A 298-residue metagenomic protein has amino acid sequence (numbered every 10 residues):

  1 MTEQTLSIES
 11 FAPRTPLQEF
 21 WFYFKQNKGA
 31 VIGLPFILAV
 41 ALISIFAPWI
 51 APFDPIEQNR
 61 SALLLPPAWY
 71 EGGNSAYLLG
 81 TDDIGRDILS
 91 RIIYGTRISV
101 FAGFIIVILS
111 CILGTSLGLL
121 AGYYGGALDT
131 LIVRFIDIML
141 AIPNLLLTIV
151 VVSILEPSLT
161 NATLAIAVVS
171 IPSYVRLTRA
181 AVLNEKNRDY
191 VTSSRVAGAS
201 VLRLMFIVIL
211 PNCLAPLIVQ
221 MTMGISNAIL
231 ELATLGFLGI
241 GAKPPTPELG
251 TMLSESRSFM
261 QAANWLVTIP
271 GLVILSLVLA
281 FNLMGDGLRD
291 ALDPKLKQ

Functional and structural regions predicted by a protein language model:
M1-P35, L283-Q298: Transmembrane alpha-helical segments of polytopic membrane transport and secretion proteins
F20, S75-Y77, V151: Residues marking the start of alpha-helices
W21, L42-F53, L120, R179 (+2 more regions): Structural signature of transmembrane alpha-helix termini at the membrane-water interface
Y23, L63, Y77-L78, D87 (+1 more regions): Conserved beta-strand positions that form and line the central face of beta-propeller blades
F24, L42, I138: Residue-level signature of catalytic and energy-coupling elements of molecular machines, predominantly ATP/GTP-dependent
G29-P48, T115, L275: Short, strongly hydrophobic transmembrane alpha-helices
I43-T81, L238-T246: Hydrophobic alpha-helical transmembrane segments of membrane transport/permease proteins and related membrane-embedded
T81-Q298: Alpha-helical transmembrane segments of integral membrane proteins, especially multi-pass inner/plasma-membrane
